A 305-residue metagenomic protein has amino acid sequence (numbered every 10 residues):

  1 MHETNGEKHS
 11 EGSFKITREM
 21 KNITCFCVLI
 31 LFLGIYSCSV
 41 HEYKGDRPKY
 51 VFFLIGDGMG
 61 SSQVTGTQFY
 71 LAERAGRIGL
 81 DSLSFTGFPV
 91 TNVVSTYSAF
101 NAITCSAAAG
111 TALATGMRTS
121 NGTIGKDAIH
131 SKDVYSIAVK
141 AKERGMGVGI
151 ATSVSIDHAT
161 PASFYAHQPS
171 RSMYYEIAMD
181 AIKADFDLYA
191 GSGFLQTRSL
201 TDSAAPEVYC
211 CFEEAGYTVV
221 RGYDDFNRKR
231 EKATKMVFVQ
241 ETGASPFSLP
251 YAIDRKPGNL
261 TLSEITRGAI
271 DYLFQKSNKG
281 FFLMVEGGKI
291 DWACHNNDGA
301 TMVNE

Functional and structural regions predicted by a protein language model:
M1, N5-K44: Bacterial Sec-dependent N-terminal signal peptides
M1, T201-D202, L249-A252: Short conserved micro-motifs at the rims of enzyme active sites and ligand-binding pockets
S39-R230, T234-K235: N-terminal catalytic scaffold of extracellular/periplasmic and nuclease hydrolases that process anionic headgroups
S131-Y135, S263-I270: Short, hydrophobic/amphipathic alpha-helical packing segments that form internal helix faces or helix-helix interfaces
A159-F164, G243-K256, S277-E305: Active-site His/acidic residue clusters
S170, G258-T266, M302-E305: Phosphate/oxyanion-binding active-site loops and adjacent basic polyanion-contact surfaces
A184-D187, L195, T234, E241-G258: Formylglycine-dependent
V220-G222, F226-Q240, I265-G288: Active-site regions of oxyanion-processing enzymes, predominantly non-cytosolic
